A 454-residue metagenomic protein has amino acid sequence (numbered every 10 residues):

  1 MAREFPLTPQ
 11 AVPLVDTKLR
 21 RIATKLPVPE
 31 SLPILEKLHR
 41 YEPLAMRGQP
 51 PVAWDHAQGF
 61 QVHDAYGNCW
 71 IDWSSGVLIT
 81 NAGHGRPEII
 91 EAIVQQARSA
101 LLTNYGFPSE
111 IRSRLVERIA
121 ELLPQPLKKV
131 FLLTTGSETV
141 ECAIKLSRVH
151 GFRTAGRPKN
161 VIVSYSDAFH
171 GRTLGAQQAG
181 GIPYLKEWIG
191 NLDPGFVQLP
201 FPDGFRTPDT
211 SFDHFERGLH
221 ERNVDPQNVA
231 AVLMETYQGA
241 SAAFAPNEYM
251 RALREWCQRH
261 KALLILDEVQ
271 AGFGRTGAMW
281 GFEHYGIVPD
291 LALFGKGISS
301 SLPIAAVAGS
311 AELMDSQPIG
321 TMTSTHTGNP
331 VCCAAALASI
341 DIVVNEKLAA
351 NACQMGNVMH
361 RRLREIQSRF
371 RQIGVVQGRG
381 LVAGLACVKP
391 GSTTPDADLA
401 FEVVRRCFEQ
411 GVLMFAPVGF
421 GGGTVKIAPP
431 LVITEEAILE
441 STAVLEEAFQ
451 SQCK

Functional and structural regions predicted by a protein language model:
A2-K454: Conserved N-terminal phosphate-binding loop of PLP-dependent enzymes in the Aspartate aminotransferase
